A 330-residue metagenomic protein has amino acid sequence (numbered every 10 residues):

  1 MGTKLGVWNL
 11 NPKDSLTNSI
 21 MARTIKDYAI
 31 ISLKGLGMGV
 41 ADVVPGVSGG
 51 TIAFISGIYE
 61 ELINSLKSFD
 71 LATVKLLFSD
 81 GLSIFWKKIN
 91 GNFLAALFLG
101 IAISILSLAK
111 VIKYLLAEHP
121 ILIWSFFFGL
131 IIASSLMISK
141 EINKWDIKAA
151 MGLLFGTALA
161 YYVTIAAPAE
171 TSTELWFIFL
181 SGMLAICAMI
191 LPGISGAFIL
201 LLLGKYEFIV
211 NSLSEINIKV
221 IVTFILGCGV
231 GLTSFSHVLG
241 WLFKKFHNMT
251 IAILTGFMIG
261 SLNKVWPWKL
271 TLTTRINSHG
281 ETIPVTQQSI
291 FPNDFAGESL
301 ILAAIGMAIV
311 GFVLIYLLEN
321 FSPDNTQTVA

Functional and structural regions predicted by a protein language model:
G6, L10-V43, T51-L191, S195-A330: Multi-pass membrane proteins that catalyze or facilitate reactions on polyprenyl-/lipid-phosphate substrates and their
